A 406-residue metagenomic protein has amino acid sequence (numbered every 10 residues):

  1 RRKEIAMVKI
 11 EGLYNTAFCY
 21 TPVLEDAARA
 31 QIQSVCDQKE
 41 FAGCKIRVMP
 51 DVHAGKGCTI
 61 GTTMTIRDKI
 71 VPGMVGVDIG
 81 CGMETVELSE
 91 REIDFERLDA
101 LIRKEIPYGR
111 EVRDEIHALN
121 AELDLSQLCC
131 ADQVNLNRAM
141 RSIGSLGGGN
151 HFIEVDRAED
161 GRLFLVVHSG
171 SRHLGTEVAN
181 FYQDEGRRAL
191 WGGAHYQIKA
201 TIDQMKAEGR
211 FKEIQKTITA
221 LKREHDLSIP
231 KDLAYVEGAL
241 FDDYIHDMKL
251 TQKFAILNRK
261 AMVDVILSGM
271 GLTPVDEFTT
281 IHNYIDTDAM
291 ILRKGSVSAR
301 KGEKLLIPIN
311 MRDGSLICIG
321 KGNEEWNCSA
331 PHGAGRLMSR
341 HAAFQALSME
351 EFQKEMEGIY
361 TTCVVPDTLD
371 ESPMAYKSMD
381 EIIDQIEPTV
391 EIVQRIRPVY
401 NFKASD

Functional and structural regions predicted by a protein language model:
R1-A6: Short, Lys/Arg-enriched N-terminal segments with co-localized hydrophobic residues within the first ~10-30 amino acids
V8-S34, F41-V48, A54-I60, K69-P72 (+3 more regions): Domain-length cofactor-binding catalytic modules of enzymes
V52-H53, C81: Acidic, glycine-rich active-site loops and adjacent beta-strand->loop/helix elements that engage anionic groups
T63-M64: Glycine-rich phosphate/pyrophosphate-binding loop regions near the starts of catalytic domains
P72-Q127: A generic, well-ordered mixed alpha/beta core segment in the N-terminal half of proteins
